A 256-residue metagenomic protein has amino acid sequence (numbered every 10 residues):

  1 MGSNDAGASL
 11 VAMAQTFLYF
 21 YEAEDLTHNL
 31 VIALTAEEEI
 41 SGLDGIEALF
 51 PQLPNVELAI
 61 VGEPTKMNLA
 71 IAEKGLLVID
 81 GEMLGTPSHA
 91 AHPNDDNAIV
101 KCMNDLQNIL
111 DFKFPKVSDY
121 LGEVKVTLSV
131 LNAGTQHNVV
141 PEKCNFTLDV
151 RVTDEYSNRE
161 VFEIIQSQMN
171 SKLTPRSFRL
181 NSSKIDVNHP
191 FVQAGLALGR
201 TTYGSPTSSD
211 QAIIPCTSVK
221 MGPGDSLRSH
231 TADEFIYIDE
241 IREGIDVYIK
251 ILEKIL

Functional and structural regions predicted by a protein language model:
M1, L34-A36, V150-V152: Short glycine-centered, acidic/aromatic-flanked micro-motifs in structured strand/loop junctions that mark active-site
M1-A12, H89, M221: Glycine/serine-rich anion-binding loops at beta->alpha junctions that coordinate negatively charged ligand groups
G2, E38, Y203: Glycine- and other small-residue-rich loops at beta-strand/loop junctions that grip anionic moieties
G2, V56, A194-L196: A short, structure-level motif marking secondary-structure boundaries and short turns
G2-S3, D44, H230-E234: Short acidic, glycine/proline-rich loop/turn micro-motifs
A6-G7, V11-V78, E82: Acidic/histidine-rich catalytic neighborhood of metal-dependent amide-processing enzymes
I71, L77-L256: Metal-dependent amide/peptide-bond hydrolase catalytic core, centered on the "pita-bread" metallohydrolase fold
